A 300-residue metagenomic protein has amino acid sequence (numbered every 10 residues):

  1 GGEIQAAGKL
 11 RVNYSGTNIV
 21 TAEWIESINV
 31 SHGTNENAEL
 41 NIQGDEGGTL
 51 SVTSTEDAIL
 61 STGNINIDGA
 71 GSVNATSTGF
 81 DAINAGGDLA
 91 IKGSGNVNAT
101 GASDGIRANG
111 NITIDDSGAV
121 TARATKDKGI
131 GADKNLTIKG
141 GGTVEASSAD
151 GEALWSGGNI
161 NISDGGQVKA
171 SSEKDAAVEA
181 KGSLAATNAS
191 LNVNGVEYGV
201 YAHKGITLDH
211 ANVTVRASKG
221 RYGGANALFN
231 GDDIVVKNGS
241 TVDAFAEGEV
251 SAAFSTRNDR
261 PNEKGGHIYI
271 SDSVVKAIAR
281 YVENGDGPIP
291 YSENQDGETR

Functional and structural regions predicted by a protein language model:
G1-R300: A composition-driven surface/loop motif
